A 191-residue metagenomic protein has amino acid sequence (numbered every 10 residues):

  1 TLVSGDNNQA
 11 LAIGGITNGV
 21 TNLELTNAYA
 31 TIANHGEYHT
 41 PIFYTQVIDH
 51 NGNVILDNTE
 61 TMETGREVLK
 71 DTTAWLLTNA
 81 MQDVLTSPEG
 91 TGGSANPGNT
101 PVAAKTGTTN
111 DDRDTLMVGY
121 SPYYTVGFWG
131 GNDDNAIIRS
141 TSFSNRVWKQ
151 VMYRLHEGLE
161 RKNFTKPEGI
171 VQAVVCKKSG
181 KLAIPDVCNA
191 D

Functional and structural regions predicted by a protein language model:
T1-T26: Mid-domain, small-residue-enriched loop/turn segments at the edges of structured enzyme/sensor domains
N18-D191: A penicillin-recognizing enzyme superfamily signal
